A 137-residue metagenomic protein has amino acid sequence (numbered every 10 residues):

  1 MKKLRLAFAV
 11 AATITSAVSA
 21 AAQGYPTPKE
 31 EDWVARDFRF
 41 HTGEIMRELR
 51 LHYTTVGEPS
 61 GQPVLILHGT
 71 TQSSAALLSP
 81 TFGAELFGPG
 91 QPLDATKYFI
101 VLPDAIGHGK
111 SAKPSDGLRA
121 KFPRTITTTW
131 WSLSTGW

Functional and structural regions predicted by a protein language model:
M1-F8: Bacterial N-terminal signal peptides that target proteins for export
A9-V10, A20: Cleavable N-terminal signal peptides
V10-A12, S111: Low-complexity intrinsically disordered segments
T15-S19: N-terminal signal peptide c-region/cleavage motif recognized by signal peptidases
A21-T70, S74-P80: Catalytic-loop region of hydrolases
T54-G117: N-terminal cap/lid subdomain of alpha/beta-hydrolase-fold enzymes
G117-T129: Catalytic nucleophile-loop/oxyanion-hole region of alpha/beta-hydrolase and closely related hydrolase-like folds
T128-W137: Conserved acidic catalytic loop of the alpha/beta-hydrolase fold
